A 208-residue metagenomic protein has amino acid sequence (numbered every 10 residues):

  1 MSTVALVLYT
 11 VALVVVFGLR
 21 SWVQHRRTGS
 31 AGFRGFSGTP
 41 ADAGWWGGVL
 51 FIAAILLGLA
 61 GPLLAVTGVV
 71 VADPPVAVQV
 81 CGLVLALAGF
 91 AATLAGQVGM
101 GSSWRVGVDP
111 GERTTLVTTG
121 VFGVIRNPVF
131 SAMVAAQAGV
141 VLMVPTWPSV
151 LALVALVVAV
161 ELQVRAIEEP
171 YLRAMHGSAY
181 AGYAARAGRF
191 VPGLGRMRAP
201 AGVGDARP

Functional and structural regions predicted by a protein language model:
M1-G111, T115-T118, A136-P208: Membrane-anchoring alpha-helices and their flanking helix-loop junctions
T118-A135: Membrane-interface loop-to-helix entry segments
